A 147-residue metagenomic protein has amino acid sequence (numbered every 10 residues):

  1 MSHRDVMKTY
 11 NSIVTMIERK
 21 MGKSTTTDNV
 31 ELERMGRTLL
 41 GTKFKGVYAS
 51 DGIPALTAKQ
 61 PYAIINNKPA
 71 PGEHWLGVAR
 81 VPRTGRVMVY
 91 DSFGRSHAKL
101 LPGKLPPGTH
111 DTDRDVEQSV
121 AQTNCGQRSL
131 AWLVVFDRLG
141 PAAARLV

Functional and structural regions predicted by a protein language model:
M1-G77, P82-V87: Cysteine protease catalytic domains with a Cys-His-Asp triad
T57-R138: Cysteine protease-like catalytic core of ubiquitin/ubiquitin-like
G140-V147: Intrinsically disordered, low-complexity charged/polar segments
